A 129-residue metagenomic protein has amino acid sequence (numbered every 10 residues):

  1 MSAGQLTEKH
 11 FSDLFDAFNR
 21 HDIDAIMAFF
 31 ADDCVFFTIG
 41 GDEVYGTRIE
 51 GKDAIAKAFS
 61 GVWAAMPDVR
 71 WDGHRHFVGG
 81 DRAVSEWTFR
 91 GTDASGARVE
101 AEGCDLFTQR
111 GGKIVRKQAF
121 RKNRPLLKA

Functional and structural regions predicted by a protein language model:
M1-D32: Short, low-complexity N-terminal intrinsically disordered segments enriched in polar/charged residues
M1-L6, A56-A129: A beta-strand edge to alpha-helix "cap/lid" segment located at domain peripheries
G4, R48, K52: Flexible, glycine- and charge-enriched loops at secondary-structure boundaries
D13, A25, A54-K57, G61: Alpha-helical elements of Rossmann-like donor-binding domains used by nucleotide-donor carbohydrate transfer enzymes
F15, G46-T47, R98: Short basic coil micro-motifs at the edges of alpha-helical modules that engage polyanionic partners
I23, V35, D68-W71: Secondary-structure boundary/capping residues
V35-I49, A64: A short gly/proline-enriched turn/hairpin at secondary-structure junctions
